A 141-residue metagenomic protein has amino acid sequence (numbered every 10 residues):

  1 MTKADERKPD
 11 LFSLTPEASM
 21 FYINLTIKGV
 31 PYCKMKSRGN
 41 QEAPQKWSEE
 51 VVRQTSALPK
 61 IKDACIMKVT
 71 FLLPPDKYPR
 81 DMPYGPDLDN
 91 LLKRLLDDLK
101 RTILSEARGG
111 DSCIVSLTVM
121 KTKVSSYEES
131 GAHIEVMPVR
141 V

Functional and structural regions predicted by a protein language model:
T2-V141: Acidic, proline/glycine-enriched N-terminal capping motif
